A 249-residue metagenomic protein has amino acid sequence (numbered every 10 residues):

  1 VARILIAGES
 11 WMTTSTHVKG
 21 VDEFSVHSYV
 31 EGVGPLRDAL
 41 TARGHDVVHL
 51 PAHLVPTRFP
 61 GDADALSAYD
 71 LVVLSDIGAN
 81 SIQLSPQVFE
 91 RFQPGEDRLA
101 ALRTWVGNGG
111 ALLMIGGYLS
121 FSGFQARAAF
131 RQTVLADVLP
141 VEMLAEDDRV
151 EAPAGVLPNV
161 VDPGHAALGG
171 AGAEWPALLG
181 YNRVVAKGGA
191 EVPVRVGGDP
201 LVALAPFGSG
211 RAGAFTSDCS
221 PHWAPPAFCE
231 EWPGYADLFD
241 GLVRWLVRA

Functional and structural regions predicted by a protein language model:
V1-G78, Y118-S122, P226, D240-R244: Aromatic-Pro/Gly-enriched surface loop or interdomain linker that acts as a lid/target-recognition segment
A2-A7, A111, K187-E191, D199 (+2 more regions): Extracellular ligand-binding/catalytic regions of CAZymes and related secreted enzymes and adhesion modules
I4-L5, W11, L66-F124, S209-F215: Short alpha-beta junction capping motif
M12-V18, V33, G107, A111-D199: An acidic, glycine-rich "communication" segment
G20-S25, P86-R91, F228-E231: Short glycine-enriched, charge-decorated loop/helix-capping segments at active-site entrances that position
Y29-V33, R91-L99, W105, A128 (+1 more regions): Solvent-exposed, acidic/flexible segments
T57-A63, A100, G198-L201: Alpha-helical scaffolding within the catalytic cores of extracellular/periplasmic polymer-degrading hydrolases
